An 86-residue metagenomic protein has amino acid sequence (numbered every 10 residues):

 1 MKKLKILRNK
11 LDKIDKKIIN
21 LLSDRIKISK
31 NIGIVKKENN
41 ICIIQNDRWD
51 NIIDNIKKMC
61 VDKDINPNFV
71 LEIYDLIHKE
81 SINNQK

Functional and structural regions predicted by a protein language model:
M1-K86: Domain-level signature for soluble enzymes in the chorismate/prephenate branch of the shikimate pathway
